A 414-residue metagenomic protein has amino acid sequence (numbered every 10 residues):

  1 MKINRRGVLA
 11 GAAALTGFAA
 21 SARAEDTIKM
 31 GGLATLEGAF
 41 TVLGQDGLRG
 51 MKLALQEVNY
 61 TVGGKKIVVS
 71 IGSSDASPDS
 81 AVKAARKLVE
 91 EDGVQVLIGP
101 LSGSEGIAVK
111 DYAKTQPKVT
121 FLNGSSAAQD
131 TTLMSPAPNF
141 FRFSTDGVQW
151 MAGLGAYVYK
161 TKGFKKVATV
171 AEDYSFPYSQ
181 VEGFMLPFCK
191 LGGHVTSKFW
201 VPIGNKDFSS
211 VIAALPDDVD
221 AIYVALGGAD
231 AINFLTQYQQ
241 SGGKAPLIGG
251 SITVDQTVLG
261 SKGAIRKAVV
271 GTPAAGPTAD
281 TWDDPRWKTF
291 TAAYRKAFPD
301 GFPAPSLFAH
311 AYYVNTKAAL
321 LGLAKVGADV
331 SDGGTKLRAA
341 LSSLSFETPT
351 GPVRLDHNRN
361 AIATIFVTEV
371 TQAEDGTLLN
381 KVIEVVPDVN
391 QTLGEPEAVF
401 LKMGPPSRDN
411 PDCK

Functional and structural regions predicted by a protein language model:
M1-L15: N-terminal secretory signal peptides and thylakoid transit peptides that target proteins across membranes
F18-A24: Sec/Tat signal peptide C-region and signal peptidase I cleavage site
I28, S342-K414: Solvent-exposed, acidic/polar segments of extracytosolic/periplasmic ligand-binding ectodomains
G31-K52, G72-D79, L101-S102, V170-S179 (+2 more regions): Extracytoplasmic "Venus flytrap"
V42-G47, E57-T131, F143, V201-F208 (+1 more regions): Beta-alpha junction/loop-to-helix N-cap segments that form part of ligand/metal-binding clefts
K83, Q129-T132, P138-G242, D280-T289 (+1 more regions): Extracellular/periplasmic Venus flytrap/periplasmic-binding protein
L88, D92-L101, T120-G124, A168-A171 (+4 more regions): Periplasmic-binding protein-like
Y238-V314, L323-V330, N380-K381, D388-C413: Extracellular/periplasmic periplasmic-binding protein-like sensory domains
